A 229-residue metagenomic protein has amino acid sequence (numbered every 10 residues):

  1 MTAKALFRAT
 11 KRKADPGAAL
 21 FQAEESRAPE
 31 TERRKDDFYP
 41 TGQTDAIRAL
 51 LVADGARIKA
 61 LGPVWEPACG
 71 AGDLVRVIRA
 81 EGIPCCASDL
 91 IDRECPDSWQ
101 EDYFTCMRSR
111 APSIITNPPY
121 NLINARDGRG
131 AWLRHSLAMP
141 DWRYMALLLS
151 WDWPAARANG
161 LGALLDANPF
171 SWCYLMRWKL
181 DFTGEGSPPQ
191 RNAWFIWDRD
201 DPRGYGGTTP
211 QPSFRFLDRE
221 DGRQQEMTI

Functional and structural regions predicted by a protein language model:
T2-I229: Class I S-adenosyl-L-methionine-dependent methyltransferase catalytic core
